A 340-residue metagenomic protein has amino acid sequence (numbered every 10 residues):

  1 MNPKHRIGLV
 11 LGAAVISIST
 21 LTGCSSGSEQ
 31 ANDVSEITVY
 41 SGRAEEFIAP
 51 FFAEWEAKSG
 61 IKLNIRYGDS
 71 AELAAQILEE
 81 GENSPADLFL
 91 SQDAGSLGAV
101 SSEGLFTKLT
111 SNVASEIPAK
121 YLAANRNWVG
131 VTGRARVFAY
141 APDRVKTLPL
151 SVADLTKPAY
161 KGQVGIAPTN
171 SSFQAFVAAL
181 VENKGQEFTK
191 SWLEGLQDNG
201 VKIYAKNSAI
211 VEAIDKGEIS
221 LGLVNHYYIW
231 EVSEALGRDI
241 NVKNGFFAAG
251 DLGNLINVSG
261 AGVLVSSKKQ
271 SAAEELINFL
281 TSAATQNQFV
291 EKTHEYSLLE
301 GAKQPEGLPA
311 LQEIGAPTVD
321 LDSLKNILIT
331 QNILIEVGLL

Functional and structural regions predicted by a protein language model:
M1-L11: Bacterial N-terminal signal peptides that target proteins for export
L11-T20: Bacterial N-terminal signal peptides
L21-V34: Bacterial lipoprotein signal-peptidase II cleavage site
G42-A49, G68-E72, L78, S84-I219 (+1 more regions): Extracytoplasmic ligand-binding site segments that recognize negatively charged/polar headgroups
G42-L63: Short, polar/charged alpha-helical segment
G95-A99, S220-N241: A ligand-binding cleft/hinge motif common to bilobed small-molecule-binding domains
A261-T318: Mature extracytoplasmic/periplasmic domains
E306-L340: Extracellular/periplasmic bilobal clamshell ligand-binding domains
